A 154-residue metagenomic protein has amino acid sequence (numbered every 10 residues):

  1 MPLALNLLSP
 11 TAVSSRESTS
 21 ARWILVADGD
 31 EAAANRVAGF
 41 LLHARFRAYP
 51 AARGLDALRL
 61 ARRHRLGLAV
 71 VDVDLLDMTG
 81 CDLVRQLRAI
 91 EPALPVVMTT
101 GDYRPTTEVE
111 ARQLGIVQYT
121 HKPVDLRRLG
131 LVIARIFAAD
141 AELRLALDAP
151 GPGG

Functional and structural regions predicted by a protein language model:
L7-A12, D140-G154: CheY-like receiver
E31-P50: Two-component/phosphorelay signaling modules centered on CheY-like receiver
R53, T79-D82: Acidic catalytic/metal-coordinating carboxylates
R59, C81-A93: Short amphipathic alpha-helix used as the core "switch/output" element in two-component signaling
H64-V71, L75: Active-site beta3 strand of CheY-like receiver
D82, Y103-T120: Alpha4 helix (beta4-alpha4-beta5 surface) of REC/receiver domains from two-component response regulators
T106, V124-A134, A141: C-terminal output helix
